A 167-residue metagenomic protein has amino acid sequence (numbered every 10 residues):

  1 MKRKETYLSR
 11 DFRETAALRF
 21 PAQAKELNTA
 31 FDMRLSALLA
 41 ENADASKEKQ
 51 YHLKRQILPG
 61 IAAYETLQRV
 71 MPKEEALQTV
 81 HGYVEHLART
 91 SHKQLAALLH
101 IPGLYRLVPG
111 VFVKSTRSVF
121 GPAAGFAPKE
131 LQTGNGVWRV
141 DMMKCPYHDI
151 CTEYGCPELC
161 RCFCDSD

Functional and structural regions predicted by a protein language model:
M1-L67: N-terminal, charged low-complexity regulatory/assembly segments
D11, D32, D44, D141 (+2 more regions): Acidic-enriched, low-complexity/disordered segments with a strong bias for Aspartate over Glutamate
A17-P21, P72, C145, D167: Helix N-terminus capping/helix-initiation residues
A22, A40, V140-M142, F163: Generic hydrophobic secondary-structure signal
A45, K49-L53, L58-I61, E85 (+4 more regions): Beta-strand-enriched cores of mature, soluble protein domains
L67-C156: Amphipathic interaction/junction segments at domain boundaries or subunit interfaces
C156-D167: Low-complexity, glycine/alanine/valine/leucine- and proline-rich hydrophobic stretches
